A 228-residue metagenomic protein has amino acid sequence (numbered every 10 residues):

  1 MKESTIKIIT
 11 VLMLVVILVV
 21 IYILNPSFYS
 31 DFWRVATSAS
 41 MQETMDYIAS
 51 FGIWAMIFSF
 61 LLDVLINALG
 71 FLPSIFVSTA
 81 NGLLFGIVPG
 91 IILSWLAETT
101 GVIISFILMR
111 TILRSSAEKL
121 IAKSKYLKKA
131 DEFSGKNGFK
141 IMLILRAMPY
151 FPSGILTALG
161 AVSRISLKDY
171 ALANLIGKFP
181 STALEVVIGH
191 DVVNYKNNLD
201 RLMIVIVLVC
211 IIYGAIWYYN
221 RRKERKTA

Functional and structural regions predicted by a protein language model:
K2-K7, L18-S59, T99-I155, V162-I165 (+3 more regions): Membrane-interfacial helix-loop-helix
I8-L14: N-terminal signal-anchor/first transmembrane alpha helix
I53-W95, E132-D191: Hydrophobic alpha-helical membrane segments of integral membrane proteins
D63, E98-V102, K178, L208-C210: Residue-level recognition of pore/gate-forming positions within transmembrane alpha-helices of multi-pass
F76-V77, I206-V207, Y219-R221: Short, charged low-complexity intrinsically disordered segments located at boundaries of structured domains
N174-L175, L202-I206: Short C-terminal domain-edge/linker segments immediately following a structured domain
